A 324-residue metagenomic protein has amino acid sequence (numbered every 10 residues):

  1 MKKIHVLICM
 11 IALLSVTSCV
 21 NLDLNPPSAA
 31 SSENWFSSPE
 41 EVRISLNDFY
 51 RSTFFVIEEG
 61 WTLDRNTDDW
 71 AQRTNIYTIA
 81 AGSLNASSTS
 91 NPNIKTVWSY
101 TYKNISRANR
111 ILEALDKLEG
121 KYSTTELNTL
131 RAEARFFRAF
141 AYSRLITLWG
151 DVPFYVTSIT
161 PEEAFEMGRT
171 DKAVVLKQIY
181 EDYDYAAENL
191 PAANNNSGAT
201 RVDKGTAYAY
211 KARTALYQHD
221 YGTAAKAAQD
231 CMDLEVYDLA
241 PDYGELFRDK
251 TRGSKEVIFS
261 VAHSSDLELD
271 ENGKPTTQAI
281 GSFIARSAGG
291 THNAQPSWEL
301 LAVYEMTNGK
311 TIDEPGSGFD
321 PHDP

Functional and structural regions predicted by a protein language model:
M1-I4: Positively charged n-region of N-terminal signal peptides that target proteins for export
C9-L13: Hydrophobic helical h-region of N-terminal Sec-dependent signal peptides in bacterial secretory/periplasmic proteins
V16-S18: C-terminal motif of bacterial Sec signal peptides marking the signal peptidase cleavage site
V20-Y77, D184-Y185, R201-P324: An aromatic- and glycine-enriched ligand-binding surface/loop that stacks and positions planar moieties
N21, D151-F154: Short, conserved catalytic or interaction motifs in soluble domains
S28-S31, A86-T89, V156-E163: Short linear capping/connector segments at secondary-structure termini
P39-F55, I76-W149, A164-K177, Y183-N196 (+1 more regions): Conserved, well-structured interaction surfaces
P153-S158, E188-G198, D238-G244: Glycine- and aromatic-rich loop/turn segments at beta-sheet edges
